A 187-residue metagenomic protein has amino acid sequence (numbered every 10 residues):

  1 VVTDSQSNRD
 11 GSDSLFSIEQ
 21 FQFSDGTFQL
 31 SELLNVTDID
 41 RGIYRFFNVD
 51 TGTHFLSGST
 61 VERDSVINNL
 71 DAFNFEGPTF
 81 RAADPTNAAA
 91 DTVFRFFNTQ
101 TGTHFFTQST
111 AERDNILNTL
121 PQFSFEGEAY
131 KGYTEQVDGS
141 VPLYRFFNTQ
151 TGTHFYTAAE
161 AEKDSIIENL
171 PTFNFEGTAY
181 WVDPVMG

Functional and structural regions predicted by a protein language model:
V1-V36: Acidic, glycine-rich low-complexity repeat segments characteristic of large secreted/surface-exposed proteins
L33-G187: Extracellular glycan-binding segments that recognize GlcNAc-based cell-wall polysaccharides
